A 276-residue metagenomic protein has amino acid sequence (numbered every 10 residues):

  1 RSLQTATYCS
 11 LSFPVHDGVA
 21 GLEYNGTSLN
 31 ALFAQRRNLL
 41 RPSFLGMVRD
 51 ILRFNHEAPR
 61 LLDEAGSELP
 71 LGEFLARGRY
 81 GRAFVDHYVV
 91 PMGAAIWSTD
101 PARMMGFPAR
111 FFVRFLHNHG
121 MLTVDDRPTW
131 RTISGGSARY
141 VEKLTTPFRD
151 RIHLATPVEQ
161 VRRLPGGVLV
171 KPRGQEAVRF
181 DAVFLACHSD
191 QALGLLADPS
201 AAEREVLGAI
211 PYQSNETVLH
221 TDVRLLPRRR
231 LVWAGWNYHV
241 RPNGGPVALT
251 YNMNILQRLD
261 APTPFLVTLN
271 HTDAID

Functional and structural regions predicted by a protein language model:
R1: N-terminal glycine-rich dinucleotide-binding loop that anchors FAD/FMN and/or NAD(P) in oxidoreductases
Q4-R114: Mobile amphipathic helical/loop "lid" adjacent to a hydrophobic cofactor/ligand pocket
Y8-L11, L154, Q213: Short, basic and Ser/Thr-rich N-terminal targeting/leader segments
R79-Y80, G93-P101, T145, R149 (+2 more regions): Hydrophobic/aromatic-lined pockets within catalytic cores
F112-R173, V178-D181: Helical element adjacent to the flavin cofactor pocket in flavoenzyme catalytic cores
T156-D276: Mid-domain catalytic core of redox enzymes that form a hydrophobic substrate pocket/lid adjacent to a catalytic redox
